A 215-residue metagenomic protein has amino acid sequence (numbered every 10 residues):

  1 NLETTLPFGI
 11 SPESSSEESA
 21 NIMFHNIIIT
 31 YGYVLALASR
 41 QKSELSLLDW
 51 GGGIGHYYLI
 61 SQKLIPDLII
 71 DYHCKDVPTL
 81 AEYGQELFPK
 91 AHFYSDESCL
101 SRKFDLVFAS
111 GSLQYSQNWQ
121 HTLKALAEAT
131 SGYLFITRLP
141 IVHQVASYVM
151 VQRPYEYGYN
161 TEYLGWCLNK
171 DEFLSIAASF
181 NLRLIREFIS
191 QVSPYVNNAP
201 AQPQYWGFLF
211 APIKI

Functional and structural regions predicted by a protein language model:
N1-S46, V149-R153, Y157-Y159, L164 (+3 more regions): N-terminal accessory regions of S-adenosyl-L-methionine
L45, D105, G132: Conserved acidic residues
D49: Class I SAM-dependent methyltransferase core
G52-S98: Class I SAM-dependent methyltransferase SAM/SAH-binding core
G53-Y57, T79-L80, L113-Q114, P140-V142 (+2 more regions): Short, solvent-exposed loop/turn segments at secondary-structure junctions
D105-W119: A short SAM/SAH-binding and catalytic strip from SAM-dependent methyltransferases
L126: Class I S-adenosylmethionine-dependent transferase superfamily signal
T130-Q144: Conserved beta-strand signature within the Rossmann-like core of class I S-adenosyl-L-methionine
